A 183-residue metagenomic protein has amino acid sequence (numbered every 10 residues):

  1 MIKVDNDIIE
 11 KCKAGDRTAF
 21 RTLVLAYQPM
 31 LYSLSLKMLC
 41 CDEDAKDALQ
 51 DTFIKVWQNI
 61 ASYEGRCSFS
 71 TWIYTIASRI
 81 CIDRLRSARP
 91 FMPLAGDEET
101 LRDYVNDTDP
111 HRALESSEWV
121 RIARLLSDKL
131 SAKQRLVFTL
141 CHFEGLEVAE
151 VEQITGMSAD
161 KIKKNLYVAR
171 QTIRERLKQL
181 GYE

Functional and structural regions predicted by a protein language model:
M1-M30, A149, E175, Y182: N-terminal module of bacterial RNA polymerase sigma factors
I2-D5, F91-S116: Internal acidic/polar
K13-A14, C40-C41, F53-S68: Sigma70-family region 2
K13-T22, Y32-D51, I154, A159 (+1 more regions): Short, charged helix-capping/linker segments at alpha-helix termini
V24-D42, N59, S127, T172 (+1 more regions): Amphipathic, Lys/Arg- and hydrophobic-enriched alpha-helical face
S33, D47-I54, C67-R79: Structural recognition of an alpha-helix C-terminal capping motif at a helix-to-coil junction
S62-E64, T75-A95, V168: Arg/Lys-rich amphipathic alpha helix in sigma70-family domain 2
I82, A123-L126, Q134, F143 (+2 more regions): DNA-recognition helix of helix-turn-helix
